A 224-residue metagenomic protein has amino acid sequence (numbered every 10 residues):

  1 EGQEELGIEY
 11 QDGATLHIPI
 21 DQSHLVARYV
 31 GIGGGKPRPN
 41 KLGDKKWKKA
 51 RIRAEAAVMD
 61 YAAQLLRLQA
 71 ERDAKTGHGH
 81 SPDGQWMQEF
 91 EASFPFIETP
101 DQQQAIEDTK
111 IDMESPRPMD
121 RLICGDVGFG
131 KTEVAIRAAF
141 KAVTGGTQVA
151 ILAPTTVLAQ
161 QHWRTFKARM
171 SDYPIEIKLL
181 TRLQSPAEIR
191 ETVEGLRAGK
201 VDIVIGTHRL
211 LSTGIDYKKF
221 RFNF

Functional and structural regions predicted by a protein language model:
E1-Q103: Upstream accessory/linker segments immediately N-terminal to the RecA-like ATPase cores of bacterial MutS and a subset
P95-M119, E133-V134: N-terminal pre-P-loop "Q-motif" helix
E114-G125, E133, G146-Q148, V201-D202: Pre-Walker A (Motif I) flank of P-loop NTPase domains
D120, V134-W163, S171-E176: Conserved SF1/SF2 helicase motif Ia
G130: Conserved glycine(s) of the Walker
G146-A150, E176, G199-I203, K219-F222: Loop/turn-to-beta-strand initiation segments
Q160-D172, E188-G195: Short amphipathic alpha-helical segment within the helicase RecA-like ATPase core that mediates nucleic-acid
L183-V204, L211-F220: Conserved motor-coupling elements within RecA-like helicase/translocase cores
